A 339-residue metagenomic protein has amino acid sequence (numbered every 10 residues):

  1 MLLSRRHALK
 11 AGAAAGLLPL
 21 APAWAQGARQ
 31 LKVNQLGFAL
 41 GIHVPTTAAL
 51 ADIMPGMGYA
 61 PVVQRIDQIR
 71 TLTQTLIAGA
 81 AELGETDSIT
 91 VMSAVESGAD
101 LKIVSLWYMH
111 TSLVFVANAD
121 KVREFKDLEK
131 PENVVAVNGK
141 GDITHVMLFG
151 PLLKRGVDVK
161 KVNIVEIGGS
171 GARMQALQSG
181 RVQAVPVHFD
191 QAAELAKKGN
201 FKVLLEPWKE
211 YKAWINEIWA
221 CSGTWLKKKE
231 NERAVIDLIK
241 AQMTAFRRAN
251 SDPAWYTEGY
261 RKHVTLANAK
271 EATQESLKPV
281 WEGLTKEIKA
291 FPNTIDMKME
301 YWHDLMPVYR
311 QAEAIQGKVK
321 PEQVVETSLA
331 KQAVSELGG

Functional and structural regions predicted by a protein language model:
M1-A15: N-terminal secretory signal peptides and thylakoid transit peptides that target proteins across membranes
A21-A25: Sec/Tat signal peptide C-region and signal peptidase I cleavage site
Q26-G168, R173-S179, Q183-F189, V203-E206 (+1 more regions): Short, glycine-/small- and polar/acidic-enriched structural segments that line small-molecule recognition paths
A51-G58, D127, K209-K212, K228 (+1 more regions): Short, solvent-exposed loop/beta-turn-alpha elements that line the ligand-binding surface or hinge of extracytoplasmic
P55, V95, L153, K197 (+2 more regions): Short polybasic/polar patches that bind polyanions
A172-L266: Pocket-lining segment of extracytoplasmic ligand-binding domains
K229-A314: Secondary-structure end/capping motifs
H303-G339: Conserved C-terminal helix/tail region of periplasmic/extracytoplasmic solute-binding proteins
